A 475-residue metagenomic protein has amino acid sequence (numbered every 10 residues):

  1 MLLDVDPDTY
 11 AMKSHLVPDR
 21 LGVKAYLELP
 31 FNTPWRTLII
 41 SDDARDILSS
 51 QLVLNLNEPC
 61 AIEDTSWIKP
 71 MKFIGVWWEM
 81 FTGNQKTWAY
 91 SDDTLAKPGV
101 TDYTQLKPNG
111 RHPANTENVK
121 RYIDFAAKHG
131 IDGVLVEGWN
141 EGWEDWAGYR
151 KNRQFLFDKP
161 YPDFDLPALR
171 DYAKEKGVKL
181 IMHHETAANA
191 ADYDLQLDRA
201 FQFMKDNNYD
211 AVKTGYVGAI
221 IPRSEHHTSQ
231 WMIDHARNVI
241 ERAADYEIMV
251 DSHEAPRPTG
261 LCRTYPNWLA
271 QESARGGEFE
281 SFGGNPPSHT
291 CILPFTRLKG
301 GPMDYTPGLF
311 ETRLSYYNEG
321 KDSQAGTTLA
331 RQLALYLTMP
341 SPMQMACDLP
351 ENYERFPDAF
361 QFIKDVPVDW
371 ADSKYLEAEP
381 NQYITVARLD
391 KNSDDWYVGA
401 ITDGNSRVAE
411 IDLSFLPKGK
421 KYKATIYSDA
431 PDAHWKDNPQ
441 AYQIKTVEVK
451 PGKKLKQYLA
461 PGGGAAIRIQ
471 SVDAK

Functional and structural regions predicted by a protein language model:
M1-E63: N-terminal accessory beta-strand-rich subdomains and adjacent acidic, glycine-rich linkers that precede catalytic cores
P30-P34, I39, N55-Q85, D92-Q105: Feature activates predominantly on carbohydrate-active enzymes
R45-D46, F81-N84, A126, E141-G148 (+9 more regions): Flexible loop/turn segments at secondary-structure boundaries
M80-T94, G99-N118, H183-Q196: Active-site mouth loops of central-metabolism enzymes
N118-W139, D206-D210: Catalytic domains of carbohydrate-active enzymes, especially glycoside hydrolases
G138-Q324, T328: Aromatic- and carboxylate-enriched substrate-binding clefts and catalytic-loop regions of carbohydrate-active enzymes
Y246-I248, S252-T425, D429-A433: Active-site-proximal substrate-binding groove within the catalytic cores of carbohydrate-active enzymes
T402-K475: C-terminal beta-sandwich/jelly-roll accessory domains of carbohydrate-active enzymes
